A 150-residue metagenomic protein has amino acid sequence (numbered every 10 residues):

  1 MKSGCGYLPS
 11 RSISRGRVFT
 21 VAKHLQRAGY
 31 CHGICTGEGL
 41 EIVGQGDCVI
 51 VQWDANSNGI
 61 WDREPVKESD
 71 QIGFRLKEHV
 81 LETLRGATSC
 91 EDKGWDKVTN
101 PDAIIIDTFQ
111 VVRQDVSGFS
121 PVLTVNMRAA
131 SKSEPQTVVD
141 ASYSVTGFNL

Functional and structural regions predicted by a protein language model:
M1-R27: Aliphatic-rich helix starts adjacent to a transmembrane/signal segment
S12-I13, V66, T137: Generic detector of ordered secondary-structure context
R27-T36: Short, well-structured beta-strand/strand-turn elements
C31, V80-L84, T137-S142: Secretory-pathway extracellular proteins and peptide precursors enriched for disulfide-bonded cysteines
C35-V116: Type IV pilin-like appendage domain
W95, N100-P101, T108-L150: Short linear sequence signals and composition-biased patches located at protein termini or domain-edge surfaces
